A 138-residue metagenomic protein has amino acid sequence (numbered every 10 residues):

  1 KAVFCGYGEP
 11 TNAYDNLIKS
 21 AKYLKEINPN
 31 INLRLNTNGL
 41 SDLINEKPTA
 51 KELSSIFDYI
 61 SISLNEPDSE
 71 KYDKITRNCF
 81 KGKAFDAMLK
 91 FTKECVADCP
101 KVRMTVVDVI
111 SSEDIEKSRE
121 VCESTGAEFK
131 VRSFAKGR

Functional and structural regions predicted by a protein language model:
K1-Y7: Short Fe-S-cluster ligation motifs
Y7-R138: Conserved AdoMet/S-adenosylmethionine-binding subsite of the radical SAM
